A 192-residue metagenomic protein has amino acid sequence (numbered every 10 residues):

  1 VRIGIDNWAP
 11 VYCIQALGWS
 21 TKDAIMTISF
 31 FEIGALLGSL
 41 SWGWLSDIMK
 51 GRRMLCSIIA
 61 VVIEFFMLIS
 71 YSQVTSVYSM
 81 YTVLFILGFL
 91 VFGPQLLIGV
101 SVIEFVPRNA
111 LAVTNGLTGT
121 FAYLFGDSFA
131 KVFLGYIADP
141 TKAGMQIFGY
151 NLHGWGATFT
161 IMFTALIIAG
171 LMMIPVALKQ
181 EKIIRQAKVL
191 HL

Functional and structural regions predicted by a protein language model:
V1-W42, Q95, G99, G126-L134: Extracytoplasmic gate region of multi-pass secondary transporters
T27-F31, T114-T118, T158-I161: Hydrophobic positions within alpha-helical transmembrane segments of Major Facilitator Superfamily-type secondary
S39-G51, A138-D139: Helix-to-loop junctions at the C-terminal end of transmembrane segments in multipass secondary transporters
K50, V102-A112: Paired intracellular helix-loop junctions of major facilitator superfamily
R52-S101: C-terminal transmembrane helical hairpin of 12-TM major facilitator-type secondary transporters
R53, Y136-L166: A membrane-interface helix-boundary motif in multi-pass transporters
Y71-S72, W155, F159-L192: Multi-pass alpha-helical transporter architecture, strongest for 12-TM Major Facilitator/SLC carriers used
R108-K142: A late C-terminal transmembrane helix in Major Facilitator Superfamily
